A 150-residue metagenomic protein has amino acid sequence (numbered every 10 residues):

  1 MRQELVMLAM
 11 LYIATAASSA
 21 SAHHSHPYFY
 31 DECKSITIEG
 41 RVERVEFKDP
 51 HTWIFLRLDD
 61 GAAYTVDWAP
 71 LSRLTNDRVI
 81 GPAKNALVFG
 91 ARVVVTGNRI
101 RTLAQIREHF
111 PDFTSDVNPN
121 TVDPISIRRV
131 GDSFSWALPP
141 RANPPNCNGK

Functional and structural regions predicted by a protein language model:
V6-A16: Bacterial N-terminal signal peptides
A20-I36: Short boundary/loop segments of OB/S1/cold-shock single-stranded nucleic-acid-binding domains
G40-V42: Conserved hydrophobic positions within beta-strands
K48-R57: Short aromatic-glycine-enriched beta-strand elements
G61-L71: A short macromolecule-binding patch
N76-V95: Short nucleic-acid-contacting surface segments enriched for D/E, G, S/T with interspersed K/R
I100-R141: OB-fold/S1-family single-stranded nucleic acid-binding modules
L138-K150: Glycine- and charge-enriched low-complexity intrinsically disordered segments
